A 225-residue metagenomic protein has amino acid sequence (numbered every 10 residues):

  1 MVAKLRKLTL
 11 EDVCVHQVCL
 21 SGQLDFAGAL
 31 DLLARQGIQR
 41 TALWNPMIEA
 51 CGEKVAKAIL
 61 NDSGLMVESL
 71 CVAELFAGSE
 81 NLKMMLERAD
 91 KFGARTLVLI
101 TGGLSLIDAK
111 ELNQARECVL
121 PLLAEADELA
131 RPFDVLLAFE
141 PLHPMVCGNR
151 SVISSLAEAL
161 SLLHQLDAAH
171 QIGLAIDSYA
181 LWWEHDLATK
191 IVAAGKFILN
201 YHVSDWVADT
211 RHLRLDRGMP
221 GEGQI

Functional and structural regions predicted by a protein language model:
V2-D25: Boundary/entry segment of secreted carbohydrate-active catalytic domains
K7, Q39-P132, L136: Structural motif corresponding to the early beta-alpha repeats
L8, L24-A27, D31-R35, R40 (+1 more regions): Acidic/histidine-rich catalytic cores of soluble enzymes
D12, G64-V67, A94-T96, G173 (+1 more regions): Structural motif
V15, S69-L70, L99, F139 (+1 more regions): Structural beta-sheet core signal
V18-S21, I48, A77, E111 (+2 more regions): Pocket-edge positions in alpha/beta enzyme catalytic cores
C19-S21, N45-E49, A73-F76, T101-S105 (+3 more regions): Active-site-proximal loop/turn and secondary-structure-junction residues that shape catalytic pockets, frequently
